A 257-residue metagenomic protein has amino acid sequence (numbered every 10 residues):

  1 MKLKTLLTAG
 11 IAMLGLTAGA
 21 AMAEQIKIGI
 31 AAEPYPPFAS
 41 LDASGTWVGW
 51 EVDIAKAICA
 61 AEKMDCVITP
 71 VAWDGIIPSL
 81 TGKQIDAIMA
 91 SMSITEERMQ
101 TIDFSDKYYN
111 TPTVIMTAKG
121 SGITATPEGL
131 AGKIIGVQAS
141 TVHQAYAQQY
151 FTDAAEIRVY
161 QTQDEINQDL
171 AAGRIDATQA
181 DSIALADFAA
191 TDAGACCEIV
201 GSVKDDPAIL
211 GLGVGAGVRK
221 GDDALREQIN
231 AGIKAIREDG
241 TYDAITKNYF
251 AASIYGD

Functional and structural regions predicted by a protein language model:
T17-A23: Sec/Tat signal peptide C-region and signal peptidase I cleavage site
E24-S91, D239, A252: Extracytoplasmic small-molecule ligand-binding "clamshell" domains of the periplasmic binding protein/Venus flytrap
I28, A32-P36, W47-A60, V114-N167 (+1 more regions): Bilobed "Venus flytrap"/periplasmic-binding protein-like clamshell domains and structurally analogous long
A32, N110-T117, A193-N230, F250-D257: Periplasmic-binding protein-like
V52-A61, S121, G129, K133-I134 (+2 more regions): Extended ligand-binding regions for polar small-molecule ligands
K56, A60, D65-G129, E198-I209: Acidic, polar ligand-binding/catalytic clefts
K63-D65, G82-A90, I134, A171-A184 (+1 more regions): Alpha-to-beta junction loops
D65, V142-I157, C197-V200, N230-D257: Ligand-binding clefts/hinges and TM-proximal coupling segments of bilobed small-molecule sensing domains
